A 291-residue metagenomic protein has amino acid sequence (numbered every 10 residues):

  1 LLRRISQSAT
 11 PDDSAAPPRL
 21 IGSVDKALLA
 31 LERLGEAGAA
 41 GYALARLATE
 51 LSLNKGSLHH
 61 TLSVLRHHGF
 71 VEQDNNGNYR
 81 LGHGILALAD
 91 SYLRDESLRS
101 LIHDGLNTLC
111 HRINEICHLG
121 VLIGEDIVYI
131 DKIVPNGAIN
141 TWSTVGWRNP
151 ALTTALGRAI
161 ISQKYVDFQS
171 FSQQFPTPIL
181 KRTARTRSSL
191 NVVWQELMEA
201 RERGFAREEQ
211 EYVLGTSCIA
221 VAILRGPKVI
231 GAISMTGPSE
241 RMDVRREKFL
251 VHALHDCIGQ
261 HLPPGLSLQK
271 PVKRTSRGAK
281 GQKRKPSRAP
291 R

Functional and structural regions predicted by a protein language model:
L1-S14, A39, I230-R291: C-terminal effector-binding regulatory domain of bacterial HTH transcription factors
L2-D95, R99, G259, P263: N-terminal helix-turn-helix
R3-S6, T10, I139-Y212, G278 (+1 more regions): Short, solvent-exposed recognition segments
A16-Y42, N107-Y129, C257-Q282: An N-terminal domain-start capping segment
L20-V24, L44, G82, D95 (+8 more regions): Short, structured helix-loop boundary elements
V71-E72, L119-G120, I223: A structural signal for short hydrophobic beta-strand segments in well-ordered beta-sheet cores
G77-P176: Amphipathic alpha-helical effector-binding/dimerization core of metabolite-sensing transcriptional regulators
R185-G259: Extended hydrophobic
